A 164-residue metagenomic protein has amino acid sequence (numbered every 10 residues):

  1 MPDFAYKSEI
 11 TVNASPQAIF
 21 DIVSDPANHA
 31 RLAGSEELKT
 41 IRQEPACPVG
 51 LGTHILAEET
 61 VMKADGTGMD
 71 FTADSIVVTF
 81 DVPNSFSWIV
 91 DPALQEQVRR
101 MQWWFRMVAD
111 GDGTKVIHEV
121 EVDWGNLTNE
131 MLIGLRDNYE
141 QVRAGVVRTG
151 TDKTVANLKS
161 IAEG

Functional and structural regions predicted by a protein language model:
M1-L51: Hydrophobic ligand-binding cavity/cleft-lining segments
D3, P83-S85, G111-K115: A generic structural signal for beta-strand entry/edge sites
A5-K7, M69-D74, V98-W103: Short, surface-exposed coil-to-beta transition loops
E9-N13, I76, I89, R106: Generic structural detector for well-ordered beta-strands
V12, D81, A109-G111: A generic beta-sheet turn/junction motif
I41-E96, T149, K153, N157-G164: Glycine-rich portal/gate segments that line the openings of hydrophobic small-molecule binding cavities
V90-T149: Beta-strand/loop substructures that line and gate deep hydrophobic ligand-binding cavities in soluble
